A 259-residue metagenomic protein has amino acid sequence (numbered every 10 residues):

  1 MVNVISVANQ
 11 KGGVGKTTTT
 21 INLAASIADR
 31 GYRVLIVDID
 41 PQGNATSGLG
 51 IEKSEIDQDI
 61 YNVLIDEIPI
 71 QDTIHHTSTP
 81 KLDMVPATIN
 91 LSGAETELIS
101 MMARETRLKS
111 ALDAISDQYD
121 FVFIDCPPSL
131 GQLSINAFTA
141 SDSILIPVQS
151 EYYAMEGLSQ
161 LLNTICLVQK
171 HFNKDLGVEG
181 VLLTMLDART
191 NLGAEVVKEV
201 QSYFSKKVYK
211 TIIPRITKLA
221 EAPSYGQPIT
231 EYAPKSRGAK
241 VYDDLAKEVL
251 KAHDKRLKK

Functional and structural regions predicted by a protein language model:
M1-K259: P-loop NTP-binding core
